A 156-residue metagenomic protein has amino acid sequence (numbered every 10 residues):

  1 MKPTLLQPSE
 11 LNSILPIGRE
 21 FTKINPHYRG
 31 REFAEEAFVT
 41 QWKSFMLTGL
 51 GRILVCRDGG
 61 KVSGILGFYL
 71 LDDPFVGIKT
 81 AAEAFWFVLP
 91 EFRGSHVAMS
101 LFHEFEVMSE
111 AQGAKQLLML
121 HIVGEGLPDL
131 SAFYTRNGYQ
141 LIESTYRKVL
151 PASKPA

Functional and structural regions predicted by a protein language model:
M1-P16: A short beta-loop-alpha structural element at the N-terminal edge of CoA-dependent acyl/N-acetyltransferase catalytic
T22-Q41: Conserved GNAT-fold acetyl-CoA-binding loop/helix
K43-V55: A short helix-loop-beta-strand connector motif used in the catalytic cores of GNAT acetyltransferases and, in some
V55, K61-L70: Conserved beta-strand in the GNAT
D72-E83, I142: A conserved beta-turn-beta hairpin within the catalytic core of GNAT-like acetyltransferases that forms part
A84-G94: A short, internal acetyl-CoA/4′-phosphopantetheine-binding micro-motif in the GNAT/acyltransferase core
S100-Q116: Conserved acyl-CoA
F105, L117-D129: Conserved beta-strand-loop-alpha-helix junction that forms the acyl-donor binding cleft
